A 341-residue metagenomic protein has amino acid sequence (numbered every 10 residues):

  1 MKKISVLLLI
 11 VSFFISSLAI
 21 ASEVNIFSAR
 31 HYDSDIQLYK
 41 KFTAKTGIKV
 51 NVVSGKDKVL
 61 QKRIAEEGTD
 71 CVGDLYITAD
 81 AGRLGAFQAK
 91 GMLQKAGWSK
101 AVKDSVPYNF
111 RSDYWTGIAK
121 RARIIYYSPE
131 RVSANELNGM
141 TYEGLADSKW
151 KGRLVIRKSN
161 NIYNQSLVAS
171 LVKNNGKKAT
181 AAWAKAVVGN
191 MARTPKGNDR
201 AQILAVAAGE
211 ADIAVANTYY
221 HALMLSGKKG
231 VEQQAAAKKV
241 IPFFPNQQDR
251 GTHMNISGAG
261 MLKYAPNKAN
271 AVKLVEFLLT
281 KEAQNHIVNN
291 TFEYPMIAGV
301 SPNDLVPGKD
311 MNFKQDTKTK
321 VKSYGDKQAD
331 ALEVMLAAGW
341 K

Functional and structural regions predicted by a protein language model:
L7-S16: Bacterial N-terminal signal peptides
A21-A86: Early extracytoplasmic/lumenal segment of secretory-pathway proteins
F27-R30, R111-S112, Y127-P129, A134-N135 (+3 more regions): Short beta-strand->loop
C71-Y76, Q94-I125, E143, R153-I156: A structural signal for short loop-to-beta-strand junctions that line the ligand-binding cleft of periplasmic/secreted
A81-M92, F110-N138, A169, M254-A259: Periplasmic solute-binding protein
S170, N174-P245: Ligand-binding pocket segment of bilobal, Venus flytrap-like solute-binding proteins
S257-K318: Mature extracytoplasmic/periplasmic domains
D304-K341: Extracellular/periplasmic bilobal clamshell ligand-binding domains
